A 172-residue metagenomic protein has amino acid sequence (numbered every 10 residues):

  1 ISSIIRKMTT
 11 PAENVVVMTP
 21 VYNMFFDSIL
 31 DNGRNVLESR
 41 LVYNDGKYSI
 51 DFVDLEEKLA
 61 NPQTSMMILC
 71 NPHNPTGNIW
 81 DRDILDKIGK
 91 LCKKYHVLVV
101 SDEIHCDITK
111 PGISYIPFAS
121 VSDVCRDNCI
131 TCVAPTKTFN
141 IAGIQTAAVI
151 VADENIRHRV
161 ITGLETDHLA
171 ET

Functional and structural regions predicted by a protein language model:
I1-N14, E154: Phosphate-binding glycine-rich loop
S2-R6, V17-V36: Substrate-binding/gating loop at the entrance of the active-site cleft, primarily in PLP-dependent aminotransferase-like
V15-V16, I29, M67, N74 (+4 more regions): Generic structural signal for small/hydrophobic residues in well-ordered secondary structure, especially within
F25, I88, F118: Aromatic/hydrophobic pocket-lining residues that form π-stacking "cages" and hydrophobic walls in ligand
N32, K94-Y95, C125: Helix C-cap/helix->beta junction micro-motif
Y43-I113: Active-site phosphate-binding strand-loop segment of PLP-dependent enzymes
N128-T172: PLP-dependent aminotransferase class I/II
